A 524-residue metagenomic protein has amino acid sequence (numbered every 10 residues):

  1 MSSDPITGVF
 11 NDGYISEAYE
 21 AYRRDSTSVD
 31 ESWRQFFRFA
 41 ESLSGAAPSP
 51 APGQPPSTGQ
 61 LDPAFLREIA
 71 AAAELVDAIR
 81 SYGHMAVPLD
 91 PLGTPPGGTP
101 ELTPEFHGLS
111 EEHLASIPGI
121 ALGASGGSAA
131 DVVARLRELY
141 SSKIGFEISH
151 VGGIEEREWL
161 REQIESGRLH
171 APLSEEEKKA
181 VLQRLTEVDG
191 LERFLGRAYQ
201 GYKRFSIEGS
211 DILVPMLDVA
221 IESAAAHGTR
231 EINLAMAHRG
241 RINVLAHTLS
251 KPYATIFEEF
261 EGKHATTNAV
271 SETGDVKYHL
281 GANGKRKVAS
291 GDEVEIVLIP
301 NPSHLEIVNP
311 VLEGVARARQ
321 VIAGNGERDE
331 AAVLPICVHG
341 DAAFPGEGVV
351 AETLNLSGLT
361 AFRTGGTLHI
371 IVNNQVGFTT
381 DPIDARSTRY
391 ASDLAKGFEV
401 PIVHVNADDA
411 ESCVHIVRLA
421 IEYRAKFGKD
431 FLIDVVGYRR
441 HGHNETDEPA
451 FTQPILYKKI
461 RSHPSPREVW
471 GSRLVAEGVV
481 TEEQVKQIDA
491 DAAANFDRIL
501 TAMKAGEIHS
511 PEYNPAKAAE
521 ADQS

Functional and structural regions predicted by a protein language model:
M1-F39: Subset of Sec-pathway N-terminal targeting signals
E17, A21, F36-F39, L75-Y82 (+21 more regions): Generic, well-ordered alpha-helical scaffold segments in large soluble proteins
A40-I212, T229: Extended, charge-enriched "interface" segments that sit outside catalytic cores
G190, F194-A254: Active-site pocket-lining segments that scaffold enzyme catalytic pockets across diverse folds
R230-V403: Cofactor-binding active-site loop characterized by glycine-rich and histidine/acidic residues
A289, Y390-I416, S462-Q484: Conserved thiamine diphosphate
F362-H369, T380-E399, V435-E468: Flexible glycine/proline-rich, aromatic-decorated loop/lid segments
P466-R467, E477, T481-S524: Hard-cation-handling environments
